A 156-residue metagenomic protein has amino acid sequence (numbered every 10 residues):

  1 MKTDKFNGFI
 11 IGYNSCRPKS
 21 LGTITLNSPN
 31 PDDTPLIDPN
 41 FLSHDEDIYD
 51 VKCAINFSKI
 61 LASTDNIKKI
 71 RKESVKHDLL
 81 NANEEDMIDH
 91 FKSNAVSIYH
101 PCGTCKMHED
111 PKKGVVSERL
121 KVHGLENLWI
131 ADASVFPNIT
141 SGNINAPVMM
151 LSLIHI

Functional and structural regions predicted by a protein language model:
M1-P147: FAD-dependent oxidoreductase catalytic-site/capping-region signature
L151: Histidine-centered active-site loop/cap adjacent to the catalytic His in serine esterases/O-acetyl transfer systems
I154-I156: Conserved small/polar residues in nucleotide/adenosyl-binding loops
